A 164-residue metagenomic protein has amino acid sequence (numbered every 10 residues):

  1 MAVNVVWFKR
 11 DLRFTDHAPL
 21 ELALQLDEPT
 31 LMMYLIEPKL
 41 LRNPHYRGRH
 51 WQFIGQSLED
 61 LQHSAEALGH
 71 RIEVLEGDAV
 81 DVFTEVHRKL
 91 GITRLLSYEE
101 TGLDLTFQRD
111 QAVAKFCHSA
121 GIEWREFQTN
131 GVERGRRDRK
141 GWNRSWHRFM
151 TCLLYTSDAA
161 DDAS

Functional and structural regions predicted by a protein language model:
M1-G69: N-terminal beta-strand-loop-alpha-helix module at the start of alpha/beta ligand-binding or catalytic domains
L12, I54, E76, L105-T106: Charged, low-complexity surface patches
A23-L26, V86, A163: Hydrophobic helix-cap positions at the C-terminus of alpha-helices in RecA-like/P-loop ATPase nucleotide-binding cores
R71-D78: Short beta->alpha junction loops
A79-S157: Beta-rich, aromatic/charged-enriched effector core domains that present basic-aromatic interfaces for binding
D158-S164: A short, hydrophobic C-terminal helix/tail in secreted or cell-surface proteins
